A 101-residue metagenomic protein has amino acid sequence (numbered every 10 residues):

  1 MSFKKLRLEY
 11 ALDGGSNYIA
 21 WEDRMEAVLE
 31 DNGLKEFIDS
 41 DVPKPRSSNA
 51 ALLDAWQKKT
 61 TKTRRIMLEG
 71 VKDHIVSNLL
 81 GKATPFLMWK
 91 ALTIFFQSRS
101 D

Functional and structural regions predicted by a protein language model:
M1-D101: N-terminal Lys/Arg-enriched interaction segments
